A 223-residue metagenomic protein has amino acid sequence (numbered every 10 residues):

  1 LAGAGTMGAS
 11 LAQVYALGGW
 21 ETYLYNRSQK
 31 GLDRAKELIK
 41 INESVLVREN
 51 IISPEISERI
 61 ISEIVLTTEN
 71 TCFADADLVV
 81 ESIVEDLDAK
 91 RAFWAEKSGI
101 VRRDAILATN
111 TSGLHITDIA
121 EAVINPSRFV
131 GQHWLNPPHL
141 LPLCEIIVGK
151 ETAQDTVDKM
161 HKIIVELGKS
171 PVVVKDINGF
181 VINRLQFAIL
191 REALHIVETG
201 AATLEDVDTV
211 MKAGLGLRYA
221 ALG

Functional and structural regions predicted by a protein language model:
L1-V45, E49, V65: NAD(P)+-binding Rossmann beta1-loop-alpha1 motif at the extreme N-terminus of oxidoreductases
A12-Q13, K36-E37, R91-W94, I119-E121: Short amphipathic alpha-helical segments
Q13-A16, S98, A120, H161: A structural alpha-helix within SAM-dependent methyltransferase catalytic domains
G18-W20, N125, I146-I177, I189-Y219: Internal alpha-helical scaffold of NAD(P)-dependent oxidoreductase catalytic cores
Y23, V65, V80, V130-Q132 (+1 more regions): Hydrophobic/aromatic beta-strand patches that form the interior of the parallel beta-sheet core in alpha/beta enzyme
R27-R34, V45-L107, G113-L114: Rossmann-like NAD(P)-binding element
I106-D176, F180-R184: Rossmann-fold dinucleotide-binding core
